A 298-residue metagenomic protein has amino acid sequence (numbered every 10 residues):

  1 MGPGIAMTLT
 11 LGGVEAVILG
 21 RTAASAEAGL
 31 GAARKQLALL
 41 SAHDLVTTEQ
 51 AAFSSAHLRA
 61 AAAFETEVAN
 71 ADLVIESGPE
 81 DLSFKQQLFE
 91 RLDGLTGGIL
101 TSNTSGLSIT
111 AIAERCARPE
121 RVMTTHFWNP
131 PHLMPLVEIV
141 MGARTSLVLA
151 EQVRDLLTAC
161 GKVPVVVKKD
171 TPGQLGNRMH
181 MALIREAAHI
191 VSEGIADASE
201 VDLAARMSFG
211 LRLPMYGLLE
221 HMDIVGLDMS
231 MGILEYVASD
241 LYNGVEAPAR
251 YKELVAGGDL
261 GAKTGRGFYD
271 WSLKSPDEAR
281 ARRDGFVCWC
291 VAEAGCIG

Functional and structural regions predicted by a protein language model:
M1-H43: NAD(P)+-binding Rossmann beta1-loop-alpha1 motif at the extreme N-terminus of oxidoreductases
G12, K162, V166, E193 (+1 more regions): NAD(P)-dependent Rossmann-like dehydrogenase/reductase catalytic/cofactor-binding core
A24-S25, L39-L100, L107: Rossmann-like NAD(P)-binding element
I99-R178: Rossmann-fold dinucleotide-binding core
A159, H180-E186, G210: Structural/interface elements that position substrates and couple domains in central-metabolism enzymes
